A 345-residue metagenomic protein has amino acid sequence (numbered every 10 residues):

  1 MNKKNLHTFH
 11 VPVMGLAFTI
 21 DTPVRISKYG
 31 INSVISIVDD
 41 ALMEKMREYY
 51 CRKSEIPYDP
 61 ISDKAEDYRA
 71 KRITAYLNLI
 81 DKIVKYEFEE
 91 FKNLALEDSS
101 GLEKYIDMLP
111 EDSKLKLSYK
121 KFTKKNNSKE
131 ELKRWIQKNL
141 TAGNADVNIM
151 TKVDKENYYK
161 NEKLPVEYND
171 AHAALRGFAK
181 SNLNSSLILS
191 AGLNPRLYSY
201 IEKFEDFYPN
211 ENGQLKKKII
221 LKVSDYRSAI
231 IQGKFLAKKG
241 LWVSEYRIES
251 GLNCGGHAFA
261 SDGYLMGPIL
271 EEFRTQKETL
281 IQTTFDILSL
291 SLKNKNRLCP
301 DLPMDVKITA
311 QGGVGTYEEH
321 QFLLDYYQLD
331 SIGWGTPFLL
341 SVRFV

Functional and structural regions predicted by a protein language model:
M1-L197: Long, compositionally biased, glycine/small-hydrophobic-enriched stretches that function as flexible linkers, tethers
M46, Y50, S54, V84 (+5 more regions): Structural signal for hydrophobic packing residues in well-ordered secondary-structure cores of soluble enzyme domains
P110-F122, A142-N144, D170-K180, N210-Q232 (+3 more regions): Charged, low-complexity, helix/coiled-coil-prone segments
A145-K155, K160, S185-A191, K217-L221 (+3 more regions): Hydrophobic faces of well-ordered beta-strands that scaffold small-molecule active sites in alpha/beta enzyme cores
T151-Y159, S181-L183, G213-Q214, A258-E272: Gly-rich Lys/Arg/Thr-decorated short loops/hinges at beta-loop-alpha junctions or inter-strand turns that position
V166-E167, L175, S181-P195, F204-F207 (+2 more regions): Core catalytic machinery and nucleic-acid-binding channels of phosphodiester-processing enzymes
L221-V345: Glycine-rich phosphate/ribose-binding loops and adjacent secondary-structure elements that form binding surfaces
